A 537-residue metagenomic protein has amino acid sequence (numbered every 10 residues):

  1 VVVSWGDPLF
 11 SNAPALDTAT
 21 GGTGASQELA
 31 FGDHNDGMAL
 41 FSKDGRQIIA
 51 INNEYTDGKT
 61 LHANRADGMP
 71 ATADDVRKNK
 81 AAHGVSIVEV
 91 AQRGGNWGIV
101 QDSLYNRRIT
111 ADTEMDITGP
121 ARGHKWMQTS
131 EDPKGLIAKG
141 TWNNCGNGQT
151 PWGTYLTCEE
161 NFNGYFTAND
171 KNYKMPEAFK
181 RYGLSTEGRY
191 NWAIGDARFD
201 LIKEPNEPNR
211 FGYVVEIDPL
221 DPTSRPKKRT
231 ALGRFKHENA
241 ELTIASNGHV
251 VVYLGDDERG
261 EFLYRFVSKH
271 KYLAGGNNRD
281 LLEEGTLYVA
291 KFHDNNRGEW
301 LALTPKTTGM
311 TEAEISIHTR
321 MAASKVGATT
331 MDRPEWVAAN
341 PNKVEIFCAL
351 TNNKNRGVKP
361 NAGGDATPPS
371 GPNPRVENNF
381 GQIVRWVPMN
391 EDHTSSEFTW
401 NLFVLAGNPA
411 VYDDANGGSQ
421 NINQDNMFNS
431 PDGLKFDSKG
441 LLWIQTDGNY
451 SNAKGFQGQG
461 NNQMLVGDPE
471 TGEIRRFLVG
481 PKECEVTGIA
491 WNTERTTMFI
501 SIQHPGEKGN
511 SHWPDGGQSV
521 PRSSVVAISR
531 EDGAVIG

Functional and structural regions predicted by a protein language model:
V1-G537: Conserved small-residue
